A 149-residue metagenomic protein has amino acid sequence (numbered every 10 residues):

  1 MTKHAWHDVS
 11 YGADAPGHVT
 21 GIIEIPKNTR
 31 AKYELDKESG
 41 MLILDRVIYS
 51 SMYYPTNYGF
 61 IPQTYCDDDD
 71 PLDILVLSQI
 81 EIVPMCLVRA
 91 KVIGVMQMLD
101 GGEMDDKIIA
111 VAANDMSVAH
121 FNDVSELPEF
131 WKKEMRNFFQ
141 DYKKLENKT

Functional and structural regions predicted by a protein language model:
M1-T149: Hydrophobic N-terminal alpha-helices or hydrophobic patches in metabolic proteins across all domains of life
